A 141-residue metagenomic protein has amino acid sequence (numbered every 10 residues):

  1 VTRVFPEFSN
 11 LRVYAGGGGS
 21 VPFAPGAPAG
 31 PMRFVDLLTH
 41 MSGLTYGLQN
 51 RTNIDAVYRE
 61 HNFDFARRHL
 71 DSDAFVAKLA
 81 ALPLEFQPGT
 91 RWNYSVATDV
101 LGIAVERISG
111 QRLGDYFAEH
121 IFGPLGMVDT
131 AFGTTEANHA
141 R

Functional and structural regions predicted by a protein language model:
R3-R141: Short, surface-exposed loop or secondary-structure junction motifs that flank catalytic or metal-binding residues
